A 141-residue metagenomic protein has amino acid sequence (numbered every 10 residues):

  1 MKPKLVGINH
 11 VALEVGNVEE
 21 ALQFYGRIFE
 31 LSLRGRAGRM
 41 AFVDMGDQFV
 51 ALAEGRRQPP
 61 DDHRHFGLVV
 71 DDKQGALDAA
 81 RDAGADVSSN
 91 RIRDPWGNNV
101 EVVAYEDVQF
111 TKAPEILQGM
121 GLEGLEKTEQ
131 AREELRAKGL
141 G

Functional and structural regions predicted by a protein language model:
K2, Y25, R57, R91-D94: A general structural signal for stabilizing positions within well-ordered secondary structure
K2-V6, A12-V50: Core segments of cupin and vicinal oxygen chelate
V6, D61, P95: Structured loop/turn residues at beta-strand edges in well-structured enzyme cores
I8-H10, D62-F66: Eukaryotic phosphotyrosine signaling hubs
V15, F66-N99, A104-T111, E126-G141: Vicinal oxygen chelate
Y25, R56, A80, A113-P114: Short, flexible helix/strand-to-coil boundary loops that buttress conserved ligand/catalytic motifs in alpha/beta
S32-R64, N99-E106: Conserved short beta-strand elements that form part of the metal-binding/catalytic scaffold of enzyme active sites
A113-L122: Short, compositionally biased
